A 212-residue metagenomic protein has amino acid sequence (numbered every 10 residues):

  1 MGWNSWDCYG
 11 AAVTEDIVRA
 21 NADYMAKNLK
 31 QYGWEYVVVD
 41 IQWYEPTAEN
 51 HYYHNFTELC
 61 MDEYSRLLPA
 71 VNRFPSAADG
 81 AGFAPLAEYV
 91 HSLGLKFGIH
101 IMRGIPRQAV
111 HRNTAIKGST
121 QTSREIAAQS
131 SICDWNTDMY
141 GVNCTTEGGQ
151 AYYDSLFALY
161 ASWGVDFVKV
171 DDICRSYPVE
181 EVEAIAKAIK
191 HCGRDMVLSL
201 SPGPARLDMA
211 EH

Functional and structural regions predicted by a protein language model:
M1-G10: An acidic-aromatic substrate-binding cleft motif
C8, Y44, G203-A205: Conserved beta-strand elements of beta-rich interaction domains across eukaryotes, especially beta-propellers
Y9-T14, S176: A generic structural signal for short coil/turn motifs at secondary-structure boundaries
A12-A22, T57: Short, polar loop/linker segments at the starts of domains and inter-domain junctions
V18-D23, E180-A184: Well-ordered, non-membrane alpha-helical segments in soluble/globular domains
M25-A161, V165-D172, V179: Aromatic-lined carbohydrate-binding/catalytic grooves of carbohydrate-active enzymes
L156-P204: Extracytoplasmic, non-cytosolic globular domains
A205-H212: Substrate-binding cleft/loops of secretory-pathway carbohydrate-active enzymes
